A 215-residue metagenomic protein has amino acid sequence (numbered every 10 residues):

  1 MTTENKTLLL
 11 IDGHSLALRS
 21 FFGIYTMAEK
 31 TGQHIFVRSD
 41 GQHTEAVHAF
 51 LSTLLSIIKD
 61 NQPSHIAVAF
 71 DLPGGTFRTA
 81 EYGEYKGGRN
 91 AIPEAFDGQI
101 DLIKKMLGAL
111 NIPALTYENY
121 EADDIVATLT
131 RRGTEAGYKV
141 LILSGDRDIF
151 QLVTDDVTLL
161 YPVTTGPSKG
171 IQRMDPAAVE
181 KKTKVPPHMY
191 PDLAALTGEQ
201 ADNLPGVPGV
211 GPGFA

Functional and structural regions predicted by a protein language model:
M1-A67, D71, F77-R78: Non-catalytic, usually N-terminal nucleic-acid engagement modules in DNA/RNA processing proteins
T2-E4, T31-V37, G87-A215: Extended two-metal-dependent nuclease catalytic cores across DNA- and RNA-processing enzymes
L9, E81-E84, A194: Compositionally biased, low-complexity repeat tracts
S20-G23, R78-G83, L152-V157, Q172: Short acidic, glycine/serine/threonine-rich loops at helix termini
F70-L72, S144-G145: Short, well-ordered beta-to-alpha junction loops that form the rim of enzyme active sites and present histidine/acidic
D71-Y85, D101-L107: A short glycine/small-residue-enriched secondary-structure motif
